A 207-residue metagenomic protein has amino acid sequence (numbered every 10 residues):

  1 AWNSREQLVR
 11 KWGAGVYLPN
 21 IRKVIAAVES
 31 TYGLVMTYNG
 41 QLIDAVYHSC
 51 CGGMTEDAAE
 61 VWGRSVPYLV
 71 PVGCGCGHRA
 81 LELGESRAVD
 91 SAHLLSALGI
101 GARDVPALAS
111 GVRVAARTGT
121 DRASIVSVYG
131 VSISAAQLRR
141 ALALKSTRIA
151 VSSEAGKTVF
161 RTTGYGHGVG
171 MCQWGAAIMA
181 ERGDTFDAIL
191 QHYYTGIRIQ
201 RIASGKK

Functional and structural regions predicted by a protein language model:
A1-K207: Conserved, single-site charged/polar hotspot
